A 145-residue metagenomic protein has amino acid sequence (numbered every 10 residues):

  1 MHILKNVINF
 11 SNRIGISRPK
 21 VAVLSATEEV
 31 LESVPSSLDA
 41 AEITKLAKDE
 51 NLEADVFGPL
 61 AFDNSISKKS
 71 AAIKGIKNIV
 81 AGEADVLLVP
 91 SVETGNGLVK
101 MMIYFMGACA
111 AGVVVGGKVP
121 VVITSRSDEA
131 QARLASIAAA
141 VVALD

Functional and structural regions predicted by a protein language model:
M1-I16, E42: Active-site glycine-rich loop that binds ribose-phosphate moieties when present
I8-S11, G15, A47, M106 (+1 more regions): Structural signal for hydrophobic packing residues in well-ordered secondary-structure cores of soluble enzyme domains
A22-T27: Short, structured patches in soluble enzyme cores that scaffold and shape functional sites
E29-E32, S36-D85: Active-site rim loops that border cofactor/substrate pockets in soluble metabolic enzymes
S36-D39, A71, M101-Y104, S136-I137: Short, glycine/charged-enriched secondary-structure capping and boundary segments
D55-P59, P90, V115, I123: General beta-strand structural signal in soluble alpha/beta enzymes
K74-G117: A C-terminal functional module that forms or caps the active site or interfaces directly with catalytic machinery
L98-M101, A108-D145: C-terminal functional extensions of proteins
